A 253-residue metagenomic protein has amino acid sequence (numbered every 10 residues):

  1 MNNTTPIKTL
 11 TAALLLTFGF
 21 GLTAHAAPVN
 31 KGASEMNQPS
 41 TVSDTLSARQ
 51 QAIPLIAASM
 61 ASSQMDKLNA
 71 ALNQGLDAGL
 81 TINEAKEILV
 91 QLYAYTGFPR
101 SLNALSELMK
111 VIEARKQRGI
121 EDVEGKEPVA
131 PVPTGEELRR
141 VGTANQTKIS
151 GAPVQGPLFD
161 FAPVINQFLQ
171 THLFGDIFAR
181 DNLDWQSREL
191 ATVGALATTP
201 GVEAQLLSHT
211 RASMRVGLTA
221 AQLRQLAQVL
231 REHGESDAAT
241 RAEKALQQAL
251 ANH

Functional and structural regions predicted by a protein language model:
M1-T5: N-terminal secretory signal peptides that target proteins for export/translocation
P6, L14-G19, T23-Q50, A61-A78 (+6 more regions): Acidic, glycine/proline-rich low-complexity segments that act as flexible tails and inter-domain linkers
P200, A204-Q205: Intrinsically disordered, low-complexity segments enriched in Gly and acidic/Ser/Thr residues that form flexible
S208-R211: Solvent-exposed, glycine/polar-rich loop segments of beta-barrel outer-membrane systems
